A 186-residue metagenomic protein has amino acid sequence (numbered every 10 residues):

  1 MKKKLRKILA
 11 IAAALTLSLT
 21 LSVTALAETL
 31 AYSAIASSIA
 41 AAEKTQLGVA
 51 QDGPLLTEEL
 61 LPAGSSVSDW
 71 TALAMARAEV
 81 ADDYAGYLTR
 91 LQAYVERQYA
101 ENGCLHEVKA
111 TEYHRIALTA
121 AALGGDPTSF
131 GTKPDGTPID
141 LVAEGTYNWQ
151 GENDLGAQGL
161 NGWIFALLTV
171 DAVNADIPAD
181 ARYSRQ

Functional and structural regions predicted by a protein language model:
K2-L9, L19-Q186: Preference for long, amphipathic alpha-helical scaffolds in soluble/luminal domains and all-alpha bundles
A12-T16: Repetitive helical segments and hydrophobic/amphipathic motifs
